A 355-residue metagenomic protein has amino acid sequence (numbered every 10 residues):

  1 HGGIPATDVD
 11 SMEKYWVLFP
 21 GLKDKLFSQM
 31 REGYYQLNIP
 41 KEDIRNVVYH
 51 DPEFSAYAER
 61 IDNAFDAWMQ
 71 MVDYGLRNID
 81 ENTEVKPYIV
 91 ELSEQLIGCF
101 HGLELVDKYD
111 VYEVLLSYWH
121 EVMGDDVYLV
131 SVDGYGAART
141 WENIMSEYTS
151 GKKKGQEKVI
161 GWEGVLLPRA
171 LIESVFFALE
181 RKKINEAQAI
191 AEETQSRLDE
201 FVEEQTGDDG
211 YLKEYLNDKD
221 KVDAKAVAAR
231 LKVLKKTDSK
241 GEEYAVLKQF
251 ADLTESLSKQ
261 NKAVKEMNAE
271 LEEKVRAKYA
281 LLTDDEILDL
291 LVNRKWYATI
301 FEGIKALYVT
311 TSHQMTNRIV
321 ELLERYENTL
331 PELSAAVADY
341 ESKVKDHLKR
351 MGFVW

Functional and structural regions predicted by a protein language model:
H1-W355: Accessory (non-catalytic) regions of SAM-dependent nucleic-acid methyltransferases and partner specificity/recognition
